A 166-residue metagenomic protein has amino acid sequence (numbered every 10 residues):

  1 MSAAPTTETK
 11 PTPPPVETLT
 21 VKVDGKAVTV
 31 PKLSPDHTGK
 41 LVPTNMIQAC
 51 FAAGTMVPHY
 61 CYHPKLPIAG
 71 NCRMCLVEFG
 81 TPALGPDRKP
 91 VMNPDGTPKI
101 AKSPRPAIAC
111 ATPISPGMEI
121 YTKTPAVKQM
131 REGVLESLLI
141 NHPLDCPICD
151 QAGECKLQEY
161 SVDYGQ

Functional and structural regions predicted by a protein language model:
M1-N45, A49, A53, S137-I140 (+1 more regions): Feature of Fe-S/electron-transfer and energy-metabolism proteins that preferentially highlights extended coupling
V21, K26-P116: N-terminal cofactor/phosphate-binding cores enriched in small/glycine residues, especially glycine-rich loops such as
R73-E78, P82-Q166: Fe-S ferredoxin-like electron-transfer domains and their immediately adjacent linker/connector regions across
